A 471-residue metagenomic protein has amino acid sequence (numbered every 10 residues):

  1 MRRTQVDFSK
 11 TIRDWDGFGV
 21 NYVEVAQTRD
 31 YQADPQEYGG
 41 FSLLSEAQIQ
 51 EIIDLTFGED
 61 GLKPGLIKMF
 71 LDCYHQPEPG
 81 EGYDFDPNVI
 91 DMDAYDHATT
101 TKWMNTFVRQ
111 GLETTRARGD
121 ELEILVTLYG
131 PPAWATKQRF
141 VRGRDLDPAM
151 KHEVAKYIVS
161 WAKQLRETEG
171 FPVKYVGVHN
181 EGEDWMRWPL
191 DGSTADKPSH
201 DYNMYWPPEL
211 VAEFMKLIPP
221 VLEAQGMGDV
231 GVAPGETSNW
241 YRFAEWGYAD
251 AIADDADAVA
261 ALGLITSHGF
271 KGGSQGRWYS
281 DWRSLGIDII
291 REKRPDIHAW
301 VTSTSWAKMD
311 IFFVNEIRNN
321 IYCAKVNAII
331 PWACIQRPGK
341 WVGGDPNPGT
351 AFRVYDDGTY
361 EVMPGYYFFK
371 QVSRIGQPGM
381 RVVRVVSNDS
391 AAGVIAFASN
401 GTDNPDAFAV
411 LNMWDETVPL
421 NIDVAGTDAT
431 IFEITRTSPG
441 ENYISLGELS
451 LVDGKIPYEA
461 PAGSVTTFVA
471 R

Functional and structural regions predicted by a protein language model:
R2, V6-K174, V178, A195-N203 (+2 more regions): N-terminal catalytic cores of secreted or lumenal carbohydrate-active enzymes
D14-F18, D60-I67, A117-E123, E169-Y175 (+6 more regions): Loop/turn elements at helix/coil->beta-strand transitions in domains of secreted/extracellular proteins
V23-V25, D72-Y74, Y129-P131, V178-E183 (+4 more regions): Active-site beta-loop-alpha junctions enriched in small/polar residues
E153-P172, G182-S303: Active-site neighborhood of glycoside hydrolase catalytic domains
H298-R374, M380-S390: Aromatic/acidic polysaccharide-binding cleft in carbohydrate-active enzymes
S387-D428, G463: Carbohydrate-binding surface patches
A425-Y443: Solvent-exposed beta-hairpin/edge-strand motifs
G447-R471: C-terminal beta-strand-rich structural cap/linker in extracellular carbohydrate-active enzymes
